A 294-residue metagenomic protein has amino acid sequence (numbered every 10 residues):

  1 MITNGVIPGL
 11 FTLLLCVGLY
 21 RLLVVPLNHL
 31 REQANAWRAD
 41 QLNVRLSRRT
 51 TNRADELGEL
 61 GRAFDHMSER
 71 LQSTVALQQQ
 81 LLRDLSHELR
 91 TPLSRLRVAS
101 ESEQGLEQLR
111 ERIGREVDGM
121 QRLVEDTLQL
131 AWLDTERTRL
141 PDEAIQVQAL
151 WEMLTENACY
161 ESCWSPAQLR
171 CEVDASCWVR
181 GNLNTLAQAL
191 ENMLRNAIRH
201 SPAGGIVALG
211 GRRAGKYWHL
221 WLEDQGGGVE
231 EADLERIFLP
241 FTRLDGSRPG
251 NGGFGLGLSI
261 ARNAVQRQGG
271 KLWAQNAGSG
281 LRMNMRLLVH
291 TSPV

Functional and structural regions predicted by a protein language model:
M1-L82, S94-Q104, G119, A232 (+4 more regions): Membrane-proximal HAMP signal-relay module
A39-L42, R90, E136, G246: Generic structural signal for secondary-structure transition and capping sites
R97-R213, Y217-E223, G227, D233-S247 (+2 more regions): DHp/HisKA dimerization helices and adjoining segments of the cytosolic kinase module in bacterial two-component sensor
R212, R286-L288: Residue-level recognition of strand-loop junctions within catalytic nucleotide-signaling folds
S279-M283: Glycine-rich GHKL/ HATPase_c ATP-binding element in histidine kinases
